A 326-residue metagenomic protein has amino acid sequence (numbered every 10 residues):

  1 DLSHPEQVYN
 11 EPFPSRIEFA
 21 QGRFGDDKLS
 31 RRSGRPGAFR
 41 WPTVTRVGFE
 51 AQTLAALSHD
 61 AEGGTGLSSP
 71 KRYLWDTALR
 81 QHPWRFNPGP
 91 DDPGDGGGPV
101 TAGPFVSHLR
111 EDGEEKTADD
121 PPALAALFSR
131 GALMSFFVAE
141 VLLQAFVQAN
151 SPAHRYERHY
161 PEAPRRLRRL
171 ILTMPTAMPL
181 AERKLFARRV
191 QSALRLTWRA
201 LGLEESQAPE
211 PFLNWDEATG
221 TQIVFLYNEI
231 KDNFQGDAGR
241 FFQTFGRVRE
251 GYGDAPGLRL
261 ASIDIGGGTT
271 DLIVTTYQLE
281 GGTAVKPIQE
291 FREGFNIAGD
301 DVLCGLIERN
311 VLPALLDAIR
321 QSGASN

Functional and structural regions predicted by a protein language model:
D1, P90-F105, I230-A284: Gly/Thr-rich phosphate-binding beta-strand-loop-beta motif of the actin/hexokinase/Hsp70
L2-R168, M174, L306, V311-L312 (+1 more regions): Phosphate-binding loop and its immediate beta->loop->alpha context in nucleotide/phosphate-handling enzymes
S69, F137, V141, L185-A193 (+2 more regions): Alpha-helical scaffold elements adjacent to nucleotide-binding pockets in ATP/GTP-utilizing enzyme cores
L74, F137, I171-M178, D216-F225 (+3 more regions): Short, flexible loop/turn elements at secondary-structure junctions
M134-E162, Q222-G251: Phosphate/ATP-binding catalytic cores across multiple sugar-kinase/actin-like superfamilies, primarily ASKHA
Y160-P175, P211-D216, R259-D264, Q289-N296 (+1 more regions): Extended hydrophobic secondary-structure segments that form protein cores and membrane-embedded regions
R168, T176-I223: Glycine-rich phosphate-binding loop and adjoining helix at the ATP-binding site of ATP-dependent phosphoryl-transfer
F242, G281-R309: Catalytic or ion-translocation cores adjacent to nucleophile or general acid/base/metal-coordination motifs in diverse
